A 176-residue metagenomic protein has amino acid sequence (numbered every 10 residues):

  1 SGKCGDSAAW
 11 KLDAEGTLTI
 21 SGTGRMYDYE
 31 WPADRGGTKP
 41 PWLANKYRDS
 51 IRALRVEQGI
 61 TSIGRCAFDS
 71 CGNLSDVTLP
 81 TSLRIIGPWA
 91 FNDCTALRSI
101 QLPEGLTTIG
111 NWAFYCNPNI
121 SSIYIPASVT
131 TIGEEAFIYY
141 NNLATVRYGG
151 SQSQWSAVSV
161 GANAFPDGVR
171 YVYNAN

Functional and structural regions predicted by a protein language model:
S1-G2, G24: Glycine-centered structural positions embedded in regular secondary structure
G2-T19: GGW-centered surface loops in extracellular recognition modules
A8, W42-N45, A90, A113: Short, flexible, glycine/charge-rich loop motifs used to bind or transfer phosphoryl groups or to couple energy/partner
T17-T23, R48-S62, G72-I85, C94-T108 (+3 more regions): Structural signature of tandem-repeat unit edges
Y27-Y47, Q154-A164: Acidic/polar low-complexity surface segments
D28-Y29, S62-G64: Short active-site-adjacent helix-start/loop capping segments
G64-A67, G87-A90, G110-A113, G133-A136: Consensus positions within tandem repeat domains that build extended binding/scaffold surfaces
